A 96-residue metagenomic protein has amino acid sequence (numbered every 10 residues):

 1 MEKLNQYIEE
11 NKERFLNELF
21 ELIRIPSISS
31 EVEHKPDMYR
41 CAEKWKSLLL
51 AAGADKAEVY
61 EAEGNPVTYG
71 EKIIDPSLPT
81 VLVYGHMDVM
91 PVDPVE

Functional and structural regions predicted by a protein language model:
E2-E96: Acidic/His- and Gly-rich active-site-bordering loop/insert found across diverse amide/peptide-bond hydrolases
